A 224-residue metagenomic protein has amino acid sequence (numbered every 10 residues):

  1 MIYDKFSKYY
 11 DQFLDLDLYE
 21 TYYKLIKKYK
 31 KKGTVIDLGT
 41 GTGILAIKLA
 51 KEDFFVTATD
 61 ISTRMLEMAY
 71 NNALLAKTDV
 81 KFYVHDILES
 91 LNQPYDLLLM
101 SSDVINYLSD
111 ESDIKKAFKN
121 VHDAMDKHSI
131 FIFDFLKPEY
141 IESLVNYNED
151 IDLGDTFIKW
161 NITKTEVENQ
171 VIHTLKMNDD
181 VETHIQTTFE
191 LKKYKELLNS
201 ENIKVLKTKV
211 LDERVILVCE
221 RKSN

Functional and structural regions predicted by a protein language model:
M1-K30: Conserved class I S-adenosyl-L-methionine
G39-G43: Class I SAM-dependent methyltransferase "Motif I" SAM/SAH-binding loop
I44-L88: Class I SAM-dependent methyltransferase SAM/SAH-binding core
L91-L97: A short acidic, Gly/Pro-enriched loop at the edge of an enzyme's catalytic core that lines a small-molecule cofactor
L97-S112: A short SAM/SAH-binding and catalytic strip from SAM-dependent methyltransferases
K115-K127: A short glycine-rich, Lys/Arg-flanked "PGG" loop and its adjoining helix->strand segment in the class I
I132-L197: SAM-dependent methyltransferase
I203, V210-N224: Core SAM-dependent methyltransferase catalytic element
